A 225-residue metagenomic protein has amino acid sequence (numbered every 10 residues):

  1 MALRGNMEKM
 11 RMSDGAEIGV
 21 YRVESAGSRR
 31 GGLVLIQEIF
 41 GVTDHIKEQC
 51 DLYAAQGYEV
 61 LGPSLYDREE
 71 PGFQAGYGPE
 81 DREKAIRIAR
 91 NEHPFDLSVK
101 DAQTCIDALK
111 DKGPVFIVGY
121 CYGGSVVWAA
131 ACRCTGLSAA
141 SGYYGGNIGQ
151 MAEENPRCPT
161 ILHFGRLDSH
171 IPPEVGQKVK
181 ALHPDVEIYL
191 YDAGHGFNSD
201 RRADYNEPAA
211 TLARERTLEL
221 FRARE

Functional and structural regions predicted by a protein language model:
M1-E225: N-terminal cap/leader regions of alpha/beta-hydrolase-fold enzymes, predominantly small-molecule hydrolases
